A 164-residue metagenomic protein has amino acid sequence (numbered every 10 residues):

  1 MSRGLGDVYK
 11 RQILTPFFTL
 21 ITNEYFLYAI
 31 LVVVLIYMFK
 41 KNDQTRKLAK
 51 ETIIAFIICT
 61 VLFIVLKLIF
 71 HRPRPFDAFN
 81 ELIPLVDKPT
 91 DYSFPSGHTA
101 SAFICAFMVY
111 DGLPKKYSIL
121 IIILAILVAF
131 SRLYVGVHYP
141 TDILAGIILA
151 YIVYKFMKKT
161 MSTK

Functional and structural regions predicted by a protein language model:
M1-Y9: Single conserved hydrophobic/aromatic residue that forms the stacking wall/gate of nucleotide- or nucleobase-binding
K10-L27: Hydrophobic transmembrane alpha-helical segments in integral membrane proteins
T22-F39: Hydrophobic alpha-helical transmembrane segments
E24-L27, R46-K50, Y117-L120, P140-I143: Short, aromatic-rich membrane-interface segments at the entry and exit of alpha-helical transmembrane domains
A29-I30, I54, I58, L62 (+2 more regions): Hydrophobic alpha-helical transmembrane segments of multipass integral membrane proteins, especially permease/channel
K40-K41, F70-H71, V135-Y139: Short helix-capping/hinge motifs at transmembrane helix termini and TM-loop junctions
Q44-D111, Y117, A125: Membrane-interface loops
V86-K164: Membrane-embedded catalytic cores of phosphoryl/pyrophosphoryl-handling enzymes
